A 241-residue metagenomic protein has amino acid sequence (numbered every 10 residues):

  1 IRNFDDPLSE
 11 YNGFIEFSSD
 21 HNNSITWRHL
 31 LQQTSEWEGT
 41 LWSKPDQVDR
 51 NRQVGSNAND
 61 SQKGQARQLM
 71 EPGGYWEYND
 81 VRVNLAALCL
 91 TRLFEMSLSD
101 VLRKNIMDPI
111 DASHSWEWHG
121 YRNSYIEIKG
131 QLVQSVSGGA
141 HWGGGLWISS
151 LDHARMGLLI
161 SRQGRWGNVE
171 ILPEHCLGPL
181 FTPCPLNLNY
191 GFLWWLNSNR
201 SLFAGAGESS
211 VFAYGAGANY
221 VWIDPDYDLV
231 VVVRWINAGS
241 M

Functional and structural regions predicted by a protein language model:
I1-W37, L93-G143: Active-site helix/loop module of the DD-peptidase/beta-lactamase fold, centered on the serine-lysine SxxK catalytic
S9, R28-Q32, A87-T91, S99-R103 (+5 more regions): Non-transmembrane alpha-helical segments in soluble domains of secreted/periplasmic/extracellular proteins
S19-H21, M70-Y78, G138-W147, A213-Y220 (+1 more regions): Solvent-exposed loop and edge beta-strand segments that line ligand/cofactor-binding and catalytic clefts
Q33, R82-C89, G144-R165, N219-W235: Active-site-proximal alpha-helical segments within enzyme catalytic domains
G39-N123, G144: Catalytic-site signature segments of enzymes, centered on catalytic residues
H119, S124-A140, G144, F181-V230: Active-site Gly/Thr loop motif
S135-G139, Q163-P183: A beta-strand-loop signature enriched in Asp, Gly, Thr, and Trp that corresponds to the sialidase/neuraminidase Asp-box
M241: Short, gly/Ser/Thr-rich active-site loops of penicillin-recognizing serine hydrolases
